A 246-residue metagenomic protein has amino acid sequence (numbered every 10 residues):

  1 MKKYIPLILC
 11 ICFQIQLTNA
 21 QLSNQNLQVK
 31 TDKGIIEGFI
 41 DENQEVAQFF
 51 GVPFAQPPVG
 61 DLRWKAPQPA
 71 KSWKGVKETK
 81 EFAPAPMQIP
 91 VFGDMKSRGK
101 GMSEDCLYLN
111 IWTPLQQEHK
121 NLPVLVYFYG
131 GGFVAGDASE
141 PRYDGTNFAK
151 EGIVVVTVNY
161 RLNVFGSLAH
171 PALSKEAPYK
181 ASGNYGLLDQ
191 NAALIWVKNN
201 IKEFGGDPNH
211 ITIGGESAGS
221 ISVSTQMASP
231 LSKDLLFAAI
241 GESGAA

Functional and structural regions predicted by a protein language model:
M1-Q25: Bacterial Sec-dependent N-terminal signal peptides
A20-N184, P208: Non-catalytic accessory segments of hydrolases
C106, Y179-K202: Alpha/beta-hydrolase active-site loop
G130, Y185, D189, S217-S220: Active-site loop->helix "elbow" adjoining a glycine-rich segment at hydrolase catalytic centers
F204-E216: Alpha/beta-hydrolase fold nucleophile elbow
S220-L231: Short glycine-enriched nucleophile-adjacent loop and the immediately C-terminal alpha-helix near the catalytic center
K233-A245: A conserved short beta-strand
